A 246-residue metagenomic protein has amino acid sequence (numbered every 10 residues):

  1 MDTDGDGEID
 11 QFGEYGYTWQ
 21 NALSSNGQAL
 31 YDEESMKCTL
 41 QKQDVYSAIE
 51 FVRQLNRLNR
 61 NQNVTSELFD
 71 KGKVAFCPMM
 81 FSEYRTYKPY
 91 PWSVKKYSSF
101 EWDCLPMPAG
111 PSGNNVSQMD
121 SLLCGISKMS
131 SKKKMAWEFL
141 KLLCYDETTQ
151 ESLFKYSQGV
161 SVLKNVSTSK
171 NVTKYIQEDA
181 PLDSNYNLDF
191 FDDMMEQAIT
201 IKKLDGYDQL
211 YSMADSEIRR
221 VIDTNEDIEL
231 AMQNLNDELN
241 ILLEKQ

Functional and structural regions predicted by a protein language model:
M1-C38, V74: Extracytoplasmic/periplasmic solute-binding protein
D2, Y46-N56, P78, S127 (+5 more regions): Non-transmembrane alpha-helical segments in soluble domains of secreted/periplasmic/extracellular proteins
D2-G16, T148-S157, I241-Q246: Bilobed periplasmic-binding protein-like "clamshell/Venus-flytrap" ligand-binding domains
E34-N63: Glycine-centered hinge/linker elements that transmit conformational signals in sensory and ligand-binding systems
R57, V94-V162, I199-T200: Extracytoplasmic/periplasmic substrate-recognition and gating elements
K71-E83: Alpha-to-beta junction loops
F81-S99: A ligand-binding cleft/hinge motif common to bilobed small-molecule-binding domains
L105, F154-S216, R220: Long, aromatic- and glycine/proline-rich binding clefts that accommodate carbohydrate-like moieties
